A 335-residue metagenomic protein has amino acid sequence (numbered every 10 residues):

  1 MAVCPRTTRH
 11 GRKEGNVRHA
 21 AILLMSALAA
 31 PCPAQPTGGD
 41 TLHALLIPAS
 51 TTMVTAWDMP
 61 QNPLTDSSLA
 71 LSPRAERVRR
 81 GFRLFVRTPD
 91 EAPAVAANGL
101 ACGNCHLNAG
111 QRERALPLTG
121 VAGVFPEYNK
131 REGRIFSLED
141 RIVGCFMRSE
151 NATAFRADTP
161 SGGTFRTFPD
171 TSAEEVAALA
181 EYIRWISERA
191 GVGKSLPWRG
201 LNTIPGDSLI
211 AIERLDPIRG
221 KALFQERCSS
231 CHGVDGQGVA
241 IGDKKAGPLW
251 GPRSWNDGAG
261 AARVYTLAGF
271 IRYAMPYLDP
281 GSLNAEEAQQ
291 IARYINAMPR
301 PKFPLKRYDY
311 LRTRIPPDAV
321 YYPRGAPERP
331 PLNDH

Functional and structural regions predicted by a protein language model:
M1-V17: N-terminal secretory signal peptides that target proteins for export/translocation
H19-F82, T88, Y128-P217, A326-P327: Post-cleavage N-terminal segment of exported redox proteins
A56, A75-R80, R112-T164, P248-K302: Extracytoplasmic electron-transfer domains, predominantly the class I c-type cytochrome c fold
P73-A109, S195-I241, A246, V264: Sequence/structural segment immediately N-terminal to covalent heme-attachment motifs in c-type and related
F85-A92, H106-A109, C145-T153, I183-A190 (+5 more regions): Sec/Tat-exported extracytoplasmic proteins
L100, N104, E174, A178-E181 (+1 more regions): Amphipathic alpha-helical interaction segments
E113-L118, G191-S195, A240-D243, F303-D309: Short, solvent-exposed loop/turn and secondary-structure capping segments
P299-H335: A cross-kingdom marker for long, charged
